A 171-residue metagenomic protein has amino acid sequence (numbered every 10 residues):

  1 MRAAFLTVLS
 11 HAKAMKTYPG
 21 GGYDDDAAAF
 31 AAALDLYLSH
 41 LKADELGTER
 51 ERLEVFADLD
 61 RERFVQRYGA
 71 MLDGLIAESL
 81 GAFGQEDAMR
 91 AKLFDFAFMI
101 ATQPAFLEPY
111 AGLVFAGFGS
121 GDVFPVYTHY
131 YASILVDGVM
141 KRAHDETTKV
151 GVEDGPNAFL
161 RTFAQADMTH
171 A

Functional and structural regions predicted by a protein language model:
M1-A171: N-terminal nucleophile
